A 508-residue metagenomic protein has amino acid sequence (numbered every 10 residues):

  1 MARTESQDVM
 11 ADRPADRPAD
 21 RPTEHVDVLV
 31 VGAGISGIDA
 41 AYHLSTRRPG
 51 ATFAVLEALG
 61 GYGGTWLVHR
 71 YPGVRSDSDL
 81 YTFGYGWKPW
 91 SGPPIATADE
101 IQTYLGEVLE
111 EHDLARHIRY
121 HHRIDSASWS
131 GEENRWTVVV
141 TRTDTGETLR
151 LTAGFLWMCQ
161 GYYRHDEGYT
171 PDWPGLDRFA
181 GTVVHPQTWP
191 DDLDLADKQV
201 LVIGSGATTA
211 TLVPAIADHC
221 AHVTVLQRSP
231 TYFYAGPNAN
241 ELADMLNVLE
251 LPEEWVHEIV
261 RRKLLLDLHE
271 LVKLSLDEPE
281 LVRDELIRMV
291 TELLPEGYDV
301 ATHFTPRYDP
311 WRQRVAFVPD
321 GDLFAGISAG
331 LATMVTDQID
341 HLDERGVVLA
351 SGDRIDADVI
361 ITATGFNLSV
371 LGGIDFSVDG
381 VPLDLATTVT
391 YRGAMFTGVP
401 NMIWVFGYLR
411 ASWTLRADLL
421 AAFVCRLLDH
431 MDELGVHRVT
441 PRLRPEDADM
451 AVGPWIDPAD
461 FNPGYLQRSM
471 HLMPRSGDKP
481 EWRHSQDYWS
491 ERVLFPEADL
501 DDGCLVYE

Functional and structural regions predicted by a protein language model:
A2-A11, D20-A33, D39-G60, T65 (+6 more regions): Flavin (primarily FAD) cofactor-binding/catalytic cores of flavoenzymes
G63-E107, P230-T291, G297: Glycine-rich active-site loop/strand segments that organize a redox cofactor
S76, Y85, W173-L176, F304 (+3 more regions): Short clusters of hydrophobic/aromatic residues that line enzyme substrate/ligand-binding pockets
D77-D79, V370, F396, A459: A short, structural micro-pattern
Y81, V300-R307, D478-W482: Short coil/turn segments at secondary-structure boundaries
T209, Y232-A235, D244-M245, V389-T390 (+1 more regions): C-terminal, flexible cofactor-proximal segment of oxidoreductases
